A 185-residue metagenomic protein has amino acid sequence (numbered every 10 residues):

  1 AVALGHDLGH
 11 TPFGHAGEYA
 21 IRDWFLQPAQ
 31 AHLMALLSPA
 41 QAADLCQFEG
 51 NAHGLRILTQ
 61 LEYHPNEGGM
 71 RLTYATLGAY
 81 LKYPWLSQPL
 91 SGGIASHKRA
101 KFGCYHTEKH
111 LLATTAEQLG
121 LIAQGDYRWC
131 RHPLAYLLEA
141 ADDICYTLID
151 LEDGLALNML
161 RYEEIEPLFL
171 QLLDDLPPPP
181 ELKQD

Functional and structural regions predicted by a protein language model:
A1, L8-D185: Sequence-structural signature of the catalytic-core scaffold of metal-dependent phosphohydrolases that act on
